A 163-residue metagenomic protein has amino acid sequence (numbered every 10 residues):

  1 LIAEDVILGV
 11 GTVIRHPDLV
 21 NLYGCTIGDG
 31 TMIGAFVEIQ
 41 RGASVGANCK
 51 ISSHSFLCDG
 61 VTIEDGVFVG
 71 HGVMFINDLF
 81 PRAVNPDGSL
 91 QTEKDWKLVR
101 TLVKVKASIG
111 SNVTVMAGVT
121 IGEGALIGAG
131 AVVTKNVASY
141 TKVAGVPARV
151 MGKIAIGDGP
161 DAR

Functional and structural regions predicted by a protein language model:
L1-E4, I14-I27, T31-V119, V146-P147 (+1 more regions): Flexible, glycine/small-residue-enriched loop-and-beta-strand segment within the central core of proteins
G11: N-terminal, positively charged regions that mediate nucleic acid binding
V119-N136, T141-K142: C-terminal/domain-terminus segments
